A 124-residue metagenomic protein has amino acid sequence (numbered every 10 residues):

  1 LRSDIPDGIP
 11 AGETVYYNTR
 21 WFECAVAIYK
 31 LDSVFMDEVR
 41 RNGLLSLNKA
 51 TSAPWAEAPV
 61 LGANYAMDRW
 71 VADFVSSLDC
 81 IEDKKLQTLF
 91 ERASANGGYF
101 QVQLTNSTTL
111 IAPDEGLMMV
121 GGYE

Functional and structural regions predicted by a protein language model:
L1-S52: N-terminal export/targeting and maturation segments
T14-V15, A27, A63, G97 (+1 more regions): Intrinsically disordered, low-complexity segments enriched in small/polar residues
I28-K30, L110, L117-E124: Short, extreme N-terminal segment that most often corresponds to the first beta-strand
L47-L117: Functional cores of ribonucleases/endoribonucleases
